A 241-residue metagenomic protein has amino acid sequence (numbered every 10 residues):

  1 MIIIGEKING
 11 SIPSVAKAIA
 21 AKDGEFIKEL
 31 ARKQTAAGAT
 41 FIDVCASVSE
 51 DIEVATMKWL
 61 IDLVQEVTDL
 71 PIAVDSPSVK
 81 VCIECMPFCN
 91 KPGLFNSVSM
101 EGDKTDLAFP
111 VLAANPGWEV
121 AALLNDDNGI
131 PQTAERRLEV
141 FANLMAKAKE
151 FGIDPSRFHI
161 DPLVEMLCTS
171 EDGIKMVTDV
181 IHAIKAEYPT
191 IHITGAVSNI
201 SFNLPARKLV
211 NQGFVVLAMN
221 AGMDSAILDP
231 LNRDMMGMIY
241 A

Functional and structural regions predicted by a protein language model:
I3-E29, E53, N96-M100, D127-E135 (+1 more regions): Active-site mouth loops of central-metabolism enzymes
E6, I52-N90, I174-G195: Alpha-helix-loop-beta-strand connector modules within alpha/beta enzyme cores
I8-G10, A46-E50, S78-K80, S99-E101 (+4 more regions): Active-site-proximal loop/turn and secondary-structure-junction residues that shape catalytic pockets, frequently
T35-L70, P162-I174: Glycine-rich, proline-tolerant flexible connector loops at the mouths of alpha/beta enzymes
G38-A39, D69, N90, G117 (+2 more regions): A structural motif
D43-S49, L70-S78, G93-D103, A121-L124 (+2 more regions): Catalytic beta/alpha-barrel core
A108, N115-A241: Catalytic alpha/beta core domains of metabolic enzymes, predominantly
